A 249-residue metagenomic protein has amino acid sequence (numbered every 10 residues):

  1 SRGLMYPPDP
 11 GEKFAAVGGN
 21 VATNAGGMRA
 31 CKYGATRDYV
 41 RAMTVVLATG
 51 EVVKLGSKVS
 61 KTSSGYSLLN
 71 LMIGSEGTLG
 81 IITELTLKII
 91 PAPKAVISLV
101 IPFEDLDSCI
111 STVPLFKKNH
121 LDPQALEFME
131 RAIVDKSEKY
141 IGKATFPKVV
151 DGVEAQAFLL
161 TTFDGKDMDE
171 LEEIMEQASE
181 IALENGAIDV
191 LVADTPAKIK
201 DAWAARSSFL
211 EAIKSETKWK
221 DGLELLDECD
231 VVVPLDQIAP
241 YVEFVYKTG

Functional and structural regions predicted by a protein language model:
S1-E127: FAD-binding subdomain of flavoenzyme oxidoreductases
L87, P91, P102, S108-G249: C-terminal substrate-recognition/cap domain of FAD-linked oxidoreductases
